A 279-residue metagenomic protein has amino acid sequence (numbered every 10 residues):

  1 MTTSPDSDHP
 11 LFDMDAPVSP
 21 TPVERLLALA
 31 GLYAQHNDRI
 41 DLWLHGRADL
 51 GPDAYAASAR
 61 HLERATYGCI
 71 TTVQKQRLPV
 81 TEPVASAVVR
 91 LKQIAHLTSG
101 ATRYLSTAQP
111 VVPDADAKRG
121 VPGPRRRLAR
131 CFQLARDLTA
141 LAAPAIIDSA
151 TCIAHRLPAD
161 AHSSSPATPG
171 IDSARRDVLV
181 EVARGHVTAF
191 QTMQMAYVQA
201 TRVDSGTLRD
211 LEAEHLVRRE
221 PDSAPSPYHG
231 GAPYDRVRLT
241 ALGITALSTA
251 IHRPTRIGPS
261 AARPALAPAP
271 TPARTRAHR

Functional and structural regions predicted by a protein language model:
M1-G68: Leu/Val/Ala/Ile-rich N-terminal alpha-helices, chiefly Sec-type signal peptides and the beginnings
L29-R39, H96-S106, L134-I153, L179: Hydrophobic alpha-helical membrane segments, chiefly transmembrane helices and signal peptide h-regions, characterized
D38, L42-A129: Long, low-complexity or tandemly repetitive, helically biased scaffold regions used for multimeric assembly/adhesion
P124-T168: Long, low-complexity, charged/polar intrinsically disordered regions in eukaryotic proteins
A161-A213: Short amphipathic alpha-helical interface segments
E212-P227: A short, conserved structural fragment
G230-T271: Short, amphipathic alpha-helical interaction segments positioned at domain boundaries
